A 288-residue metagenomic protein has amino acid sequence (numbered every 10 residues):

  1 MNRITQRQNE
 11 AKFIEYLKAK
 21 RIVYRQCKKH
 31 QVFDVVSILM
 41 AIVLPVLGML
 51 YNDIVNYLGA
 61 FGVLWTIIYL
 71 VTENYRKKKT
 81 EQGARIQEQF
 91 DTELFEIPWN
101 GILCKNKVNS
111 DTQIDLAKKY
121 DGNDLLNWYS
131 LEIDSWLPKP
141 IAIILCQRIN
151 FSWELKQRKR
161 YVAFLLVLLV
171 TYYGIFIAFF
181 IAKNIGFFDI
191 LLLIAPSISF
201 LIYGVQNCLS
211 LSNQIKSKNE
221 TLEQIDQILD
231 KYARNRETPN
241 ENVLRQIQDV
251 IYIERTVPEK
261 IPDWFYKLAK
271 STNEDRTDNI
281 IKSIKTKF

Functional and structural regions predicted by a protein language model:
M1-L47: Terminal, compositionally biased low-complexity regions
M1-Y16, F61-L70, I133-L155: Short N-terminal secondary-structure initiator segments
N2-F13, L17, I22, L209-K287: Cytosolic/matrix-facing juxtamembrane and C-terminal tails of multi-pass cellular membrane proteins
K12-V32, I144-V167: Membrane-interface, cytosolic juxtamembrane amphipathic helix immediately N-terminal to a transmembrane helix, enriched
C27-K78, K159-K216: Alpha-helical transmembrane segments and their immediate juxtamembrane boundary regions in integral membrane proteins
Y69-G101, G204-I228: Inner-leaflet juxtamembrane helices
E81-Y161: Membrane-proximal, non-transmembrane interface segments of integral membrane proteins
Q147-N150, Y173, T221-Q224: Amphipathic, well-ordered alpha-helical segments in soluble domains
